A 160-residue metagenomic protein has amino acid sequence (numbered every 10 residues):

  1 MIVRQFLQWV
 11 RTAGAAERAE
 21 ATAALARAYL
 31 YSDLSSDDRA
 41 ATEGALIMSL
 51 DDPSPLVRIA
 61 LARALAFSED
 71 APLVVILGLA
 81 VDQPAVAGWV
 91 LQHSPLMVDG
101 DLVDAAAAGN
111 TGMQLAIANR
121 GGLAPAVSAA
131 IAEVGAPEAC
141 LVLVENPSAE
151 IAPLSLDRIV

Functional and structural regions predicted by a protein language model:
M1-V160: Alpha-helical scaffold segments
